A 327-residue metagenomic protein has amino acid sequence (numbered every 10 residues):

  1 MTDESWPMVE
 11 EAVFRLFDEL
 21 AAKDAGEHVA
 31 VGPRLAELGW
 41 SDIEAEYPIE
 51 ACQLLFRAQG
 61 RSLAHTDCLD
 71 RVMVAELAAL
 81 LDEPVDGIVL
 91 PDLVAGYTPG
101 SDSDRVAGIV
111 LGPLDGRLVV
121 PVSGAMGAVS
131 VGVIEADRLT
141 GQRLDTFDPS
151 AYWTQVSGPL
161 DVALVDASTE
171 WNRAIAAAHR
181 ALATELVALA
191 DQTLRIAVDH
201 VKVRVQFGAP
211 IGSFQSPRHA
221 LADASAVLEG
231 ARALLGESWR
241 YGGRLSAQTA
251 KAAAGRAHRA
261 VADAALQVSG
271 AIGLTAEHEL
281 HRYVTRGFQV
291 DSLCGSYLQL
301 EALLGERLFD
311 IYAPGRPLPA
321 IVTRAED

Functional and structural regions predicted by a protein language model:
M1-S62, A176-D327: Alpha-helical interface subdomain recognition
A45-P48, T66-M73: Active-site nucleophile and cofactor-binding loops and adjacent substrate-binding regions of central metabolic enzymes
F56-A64, A78-E83: Generic short alpha-helical segment signal, independent of protein family or function, capturing local helix propensity
L69, E76-R195, G315-D327: FAD-binding core of flavoproteins
M73-E76, T275: Generic structural signal for helix capping and beta-alpha/helix-loop junctions
